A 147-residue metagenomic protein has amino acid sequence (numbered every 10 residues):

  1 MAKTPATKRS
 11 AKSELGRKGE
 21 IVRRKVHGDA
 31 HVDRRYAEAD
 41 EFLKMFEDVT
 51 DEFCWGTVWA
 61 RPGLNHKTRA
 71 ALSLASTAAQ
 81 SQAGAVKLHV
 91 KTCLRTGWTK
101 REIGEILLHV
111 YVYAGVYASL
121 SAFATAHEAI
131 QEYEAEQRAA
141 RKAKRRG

Functional and structural regions predicted by a protein language model:
A2-K67, R95, S121-G147: Acidic, glycine/proline-rich low-complexity segments that act as flexible tails and inter-domain linkers
T50-C54, A71-A78, I106-Y111: Short alpha-helical scaffolding segments that buttress acidic/His motifs in well-ordered protein cores
N65-A71, K100-E105: Alpha-helical scaffolds flanking conserved acidic
A78-L107: Mid-chain, well-packed structural core segment of small domains
K91, L108-V112, H127: Short amphipathic alpha-helical surface patches that mediate protein-protein
H109, V116-L120: Substrate/cofactor-recognition hotspot
